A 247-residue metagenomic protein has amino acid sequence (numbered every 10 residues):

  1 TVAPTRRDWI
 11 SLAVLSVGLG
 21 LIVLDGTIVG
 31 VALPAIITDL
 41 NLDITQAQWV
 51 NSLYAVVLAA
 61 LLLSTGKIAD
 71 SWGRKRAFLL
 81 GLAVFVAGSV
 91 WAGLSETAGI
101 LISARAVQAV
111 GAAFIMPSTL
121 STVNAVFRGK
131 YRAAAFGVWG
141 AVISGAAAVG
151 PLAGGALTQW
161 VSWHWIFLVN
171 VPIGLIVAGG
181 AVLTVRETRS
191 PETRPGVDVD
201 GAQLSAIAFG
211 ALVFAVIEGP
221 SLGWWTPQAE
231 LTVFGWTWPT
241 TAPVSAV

Functional and structural regions predicted by a protein language model:
T1-L183: Transmembrane-helix bundle of Major Facilitator Superfamily
Q159-V247: Hydrophobic transmembrane-helix bundles of small-molecule transporters
